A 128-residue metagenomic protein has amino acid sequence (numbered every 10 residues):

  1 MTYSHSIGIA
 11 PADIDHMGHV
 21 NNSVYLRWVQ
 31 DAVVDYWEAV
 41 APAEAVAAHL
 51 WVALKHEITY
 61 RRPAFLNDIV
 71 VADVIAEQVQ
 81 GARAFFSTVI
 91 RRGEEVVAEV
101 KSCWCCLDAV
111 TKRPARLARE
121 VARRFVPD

Functional and structural regions predicted by a protein language model:
M1-V71, E77-D128: Terminal targeting signals and extreme-terminal segments of soluble enzymes
